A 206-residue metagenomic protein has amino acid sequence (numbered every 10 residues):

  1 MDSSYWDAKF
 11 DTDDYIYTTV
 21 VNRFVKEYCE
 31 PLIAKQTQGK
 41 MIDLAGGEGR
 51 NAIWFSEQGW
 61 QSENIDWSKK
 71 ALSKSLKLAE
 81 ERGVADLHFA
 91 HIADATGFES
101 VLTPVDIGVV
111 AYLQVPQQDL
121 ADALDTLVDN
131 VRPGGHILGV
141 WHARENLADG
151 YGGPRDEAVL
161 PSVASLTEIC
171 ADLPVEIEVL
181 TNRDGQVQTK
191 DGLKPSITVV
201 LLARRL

Functional and structural regions predicted by a protein language model:
M1-Q36, E145: Conserved class I S-adenosyl-L-methionine
Q38-G47: Conserved class I S-adenosyl-L-methionine
S68-K70: Conserved SAM/SAH-binding beta-strand->alpha-helix loop
S75-L76: Conserved SAM-binding loop
G83-A95: Conserved SAM-binding strand-loop segment of SAM-dependent methyltransferases
D106-L120: A short SAM/SAH-binding and catalytic strip from SAM-dependent methyltransferases
A121-P133: A short glycine-rich, Lys/Arg-flanked "PGG" loop and its adjoining helix->strand segment in the class I
G134-H142: Conserved beta-strand signature within the Rossmann-like core of class I S-adenosyl-L-methionine
